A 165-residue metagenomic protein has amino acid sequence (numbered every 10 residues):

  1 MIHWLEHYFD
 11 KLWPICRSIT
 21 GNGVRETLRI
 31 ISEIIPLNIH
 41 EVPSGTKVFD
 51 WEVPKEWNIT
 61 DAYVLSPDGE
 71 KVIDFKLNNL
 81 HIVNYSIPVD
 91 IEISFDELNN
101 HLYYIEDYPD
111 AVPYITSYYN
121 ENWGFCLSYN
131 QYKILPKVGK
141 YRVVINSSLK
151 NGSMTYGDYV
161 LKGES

Functional and structural regions predicted by a protein language model:
M1-S165: N-terminal hydrophobic/helix-forming segments and targeting peptides
